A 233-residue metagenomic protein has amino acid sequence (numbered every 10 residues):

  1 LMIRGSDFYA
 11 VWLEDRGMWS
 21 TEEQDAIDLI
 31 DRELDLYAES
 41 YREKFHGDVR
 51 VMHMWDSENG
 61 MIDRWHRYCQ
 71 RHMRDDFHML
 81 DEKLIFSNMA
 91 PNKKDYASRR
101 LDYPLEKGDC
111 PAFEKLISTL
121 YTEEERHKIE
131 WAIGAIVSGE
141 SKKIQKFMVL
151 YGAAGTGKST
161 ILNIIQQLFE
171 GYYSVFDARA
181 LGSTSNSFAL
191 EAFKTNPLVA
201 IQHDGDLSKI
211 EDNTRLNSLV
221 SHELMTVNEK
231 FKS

Functional and structural regions predicted by a protein language model:
M2-Q24, H78-L198: P-loop NTPase catalytic core of nucleic-acid-dependent motor ATPases
G5-I85: Long, basic/Gly/Ser/Thr-rich N-terminal segments that mediate initial subcellular attachment or targeting
L29, E33, I161-I164, A192 (+1 more regions): Alpha-helical scaffold elements adjacent to nucleotide-binding pockets in ATP/GTP-utilizing enzyme cores
E33-Y41, I133, F169, V220: Hydrophobic, Leu/Ile/Phe/Ala-enriched alpha-helical segments that form helix-helix packing faces
E170, N213-S233: Conserved catalytic/switch belt of AAA+ P-loop NTPases
E191-K194, S208-I210, S233: Conserved catalytic network of the ASCE P-loop NTPase/AAA+ motor domain
P197-H222: Conserved AAA+/SF3 P-loop NTPase catalytic/coupling segment centered on the Walker-B
